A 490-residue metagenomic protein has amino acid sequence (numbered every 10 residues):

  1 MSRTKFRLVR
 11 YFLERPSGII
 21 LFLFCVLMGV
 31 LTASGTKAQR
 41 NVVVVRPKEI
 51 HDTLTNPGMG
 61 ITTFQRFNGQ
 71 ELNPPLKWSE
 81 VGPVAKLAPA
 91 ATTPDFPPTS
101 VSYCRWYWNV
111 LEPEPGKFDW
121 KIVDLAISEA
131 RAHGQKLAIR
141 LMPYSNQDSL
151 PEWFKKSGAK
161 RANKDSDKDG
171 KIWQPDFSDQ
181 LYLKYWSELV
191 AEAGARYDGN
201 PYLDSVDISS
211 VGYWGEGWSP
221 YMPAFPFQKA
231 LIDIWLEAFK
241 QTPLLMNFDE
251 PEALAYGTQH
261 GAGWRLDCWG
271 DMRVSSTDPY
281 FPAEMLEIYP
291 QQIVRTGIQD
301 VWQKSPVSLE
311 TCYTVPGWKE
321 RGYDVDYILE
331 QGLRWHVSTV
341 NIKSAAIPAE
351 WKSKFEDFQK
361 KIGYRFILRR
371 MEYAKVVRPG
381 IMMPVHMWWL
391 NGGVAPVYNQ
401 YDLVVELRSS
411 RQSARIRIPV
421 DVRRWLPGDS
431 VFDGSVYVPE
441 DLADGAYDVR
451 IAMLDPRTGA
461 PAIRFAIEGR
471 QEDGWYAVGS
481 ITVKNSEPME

Functional and structural regions predicted by a protein language model:
I19-V30: Bacterial N-terminal signal peptides
R40-V84, P98-S100, R131-Q135, S205-A346: Catalytic-core regions of glycoside hydrolase
P89-D165, A224-L236, P243: Aromatic-lined substrate-binding rim segments of carbohydrate-active enzymes
S102, A130, A193, V206 (+2 more regions): Conserved, mostly hydrophobic/aromatic
Y107-W120, G170-Y185, G212-A224: The substrate-binding groove and active-site-proximal loops of carbohydrate-active enzymes, especially glycoside
A126-L137, R161-S205, F227-I234, A238: An active-site-proximal structural segment forming one wall of the substrate-binding cleft that immediately precedes
W335-G363: A eukaryote-biased signal for short, well-structured alpha-helical docking elements
Q359-E490: Extracellular/luminal regions of secreted and cell-surface proteins that mediate adhesion/ECM remodeling
